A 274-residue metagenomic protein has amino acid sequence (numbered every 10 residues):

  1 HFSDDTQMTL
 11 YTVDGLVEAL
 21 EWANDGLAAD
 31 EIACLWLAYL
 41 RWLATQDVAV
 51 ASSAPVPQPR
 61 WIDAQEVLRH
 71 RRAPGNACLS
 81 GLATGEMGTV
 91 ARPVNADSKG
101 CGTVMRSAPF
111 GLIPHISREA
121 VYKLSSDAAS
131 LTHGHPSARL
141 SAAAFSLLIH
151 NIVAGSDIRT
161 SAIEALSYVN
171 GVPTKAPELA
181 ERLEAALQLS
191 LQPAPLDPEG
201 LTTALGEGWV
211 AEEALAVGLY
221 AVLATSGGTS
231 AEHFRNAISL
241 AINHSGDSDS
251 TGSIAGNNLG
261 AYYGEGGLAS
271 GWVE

Functional and structural regions predicted by a protein language model:
H1-E274: Structured, active/binding-site neighborhoods that engage oxygen-rich ligands
